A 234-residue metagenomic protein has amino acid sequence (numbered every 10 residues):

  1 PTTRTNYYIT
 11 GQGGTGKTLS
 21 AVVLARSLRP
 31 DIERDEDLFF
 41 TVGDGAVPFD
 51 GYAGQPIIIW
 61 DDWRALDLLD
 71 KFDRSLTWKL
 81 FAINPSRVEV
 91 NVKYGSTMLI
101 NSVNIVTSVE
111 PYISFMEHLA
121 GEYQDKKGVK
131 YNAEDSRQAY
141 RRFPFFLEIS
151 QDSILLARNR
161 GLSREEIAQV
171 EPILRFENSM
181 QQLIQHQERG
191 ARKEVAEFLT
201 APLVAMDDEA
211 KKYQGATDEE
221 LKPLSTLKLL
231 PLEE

Functional and structural regions predicted by a protein language model:
P1-N6: Phosphate-binding P-loop
Y7, F40, I58-W60, I105 (+1 more regions): Hydrophobic/aromatic beta-strand patches that form the interior of the parallel beta-sheet core in alpha/beta enzyme
G13: The conserved Walker
K17: Conserved lysine of the Walker
S20, L24: Hydrophobic positions on the alpha1 helix immediately C-terminal to the Walker A/P-loop
S27-K71: AAA+/P-loop NTPase substrate/partner-engagement loops
L68-K71, L76-E233: Replace "adjacent to P-loop NTPase cores in ATP/GTP-dependent enzymes" with "adjacent to NTP-binding cores
